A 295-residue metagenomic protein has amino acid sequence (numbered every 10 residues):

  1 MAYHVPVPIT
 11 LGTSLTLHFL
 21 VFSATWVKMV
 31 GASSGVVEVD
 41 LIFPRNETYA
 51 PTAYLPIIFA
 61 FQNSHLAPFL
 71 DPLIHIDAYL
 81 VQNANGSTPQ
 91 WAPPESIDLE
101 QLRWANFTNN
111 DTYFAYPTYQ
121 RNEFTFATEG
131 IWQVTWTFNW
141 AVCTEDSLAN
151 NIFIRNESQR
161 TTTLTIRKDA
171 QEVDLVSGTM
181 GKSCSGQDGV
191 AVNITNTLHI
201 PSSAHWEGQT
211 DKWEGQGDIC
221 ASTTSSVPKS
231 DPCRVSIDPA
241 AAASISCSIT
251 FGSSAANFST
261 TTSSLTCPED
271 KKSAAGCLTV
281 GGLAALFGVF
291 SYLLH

Functional and structural regions predicted by a protein language model:
M1-V36, S273-H295: Fungal secretory targeting signals
M29-D218: Structured recognition/catalytic domains enriched at protein termini, typified by the LPMO catalytic fold at the mature
W136, S177, W213, S226-V227 (+2 more regions): Residue-level signal for mature regions of secreted extracellular proteins and peptides
A149, V190, S226-V227, P239 (+2 more regions): Secreted/processed peptides and extracellular or luminal domains of membrane proteins
H205, K212, Q216, C220-A221 (+3 more regions): C-terminal low-complexity/intrinsically disordered tail segments in eukaryotic proteins
C220, T224, K229, I237 (+1 more regions): Cys/His-clustered metal-coordination modules, chiefly Zn-binding fingers
P232-S236, A240-A284: C-terminal GPI-anchoring signal of eukaryotic secretory precursors
